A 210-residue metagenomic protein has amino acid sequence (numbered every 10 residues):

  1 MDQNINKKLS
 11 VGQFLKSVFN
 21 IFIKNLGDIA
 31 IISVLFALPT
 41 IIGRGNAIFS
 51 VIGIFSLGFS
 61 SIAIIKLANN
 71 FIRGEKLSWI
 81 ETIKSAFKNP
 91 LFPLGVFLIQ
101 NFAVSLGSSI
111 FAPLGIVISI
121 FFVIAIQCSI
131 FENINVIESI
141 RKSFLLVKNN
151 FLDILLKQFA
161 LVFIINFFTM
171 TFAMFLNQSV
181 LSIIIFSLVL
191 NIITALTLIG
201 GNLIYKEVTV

Functional and structural regions predicted by a protein language model:
M1-V210: Hydrophobic alpha-helical membrane segments
